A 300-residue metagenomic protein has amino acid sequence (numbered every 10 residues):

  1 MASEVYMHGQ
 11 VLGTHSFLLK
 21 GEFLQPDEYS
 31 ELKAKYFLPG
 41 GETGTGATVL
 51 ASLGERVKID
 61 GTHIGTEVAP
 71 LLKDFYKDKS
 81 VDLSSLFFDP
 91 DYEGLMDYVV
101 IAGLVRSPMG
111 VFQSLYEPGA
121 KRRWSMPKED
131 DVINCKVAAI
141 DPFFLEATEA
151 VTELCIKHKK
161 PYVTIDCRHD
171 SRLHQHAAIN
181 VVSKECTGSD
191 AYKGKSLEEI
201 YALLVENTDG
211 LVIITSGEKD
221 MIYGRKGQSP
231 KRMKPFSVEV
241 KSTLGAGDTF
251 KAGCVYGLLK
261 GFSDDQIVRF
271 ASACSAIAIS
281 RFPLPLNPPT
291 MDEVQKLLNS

Functional and structural regions predicted by a protein language model:
M1-A2, H8, G194-S300: Conserved phosphate-binding/catalytic region of the ribokinase-like
M1-D60, E67-P70: Glycine-rich phosphate/adenosyl-contacting loop at the front of the ribokinase-like
T48, M96-V100, D220-G224: Short beta-strand scaffold segments in enzyme catalytic cores
A51, I156, L259: Gly/Ala-rich phosphate-binding loop of Rossmann-like dinucleotide-binding domains, activating on the conserved
V57, L83, Y162-V163, V212: Hydrophobic beta-strand scaffold residues
I59, F88, V99-V137, P142: Conserved phosphate-binding/catalytic loop of the ribokinase/pfkB sugar-kinase fold
F75-Y92: A glycine-rich helix N-cap at a beta->alpha junction
K136-A202, D220: Conserved beta-alpha-beta core of the PfkB/ribokinase-like small-molecule kinase fold
